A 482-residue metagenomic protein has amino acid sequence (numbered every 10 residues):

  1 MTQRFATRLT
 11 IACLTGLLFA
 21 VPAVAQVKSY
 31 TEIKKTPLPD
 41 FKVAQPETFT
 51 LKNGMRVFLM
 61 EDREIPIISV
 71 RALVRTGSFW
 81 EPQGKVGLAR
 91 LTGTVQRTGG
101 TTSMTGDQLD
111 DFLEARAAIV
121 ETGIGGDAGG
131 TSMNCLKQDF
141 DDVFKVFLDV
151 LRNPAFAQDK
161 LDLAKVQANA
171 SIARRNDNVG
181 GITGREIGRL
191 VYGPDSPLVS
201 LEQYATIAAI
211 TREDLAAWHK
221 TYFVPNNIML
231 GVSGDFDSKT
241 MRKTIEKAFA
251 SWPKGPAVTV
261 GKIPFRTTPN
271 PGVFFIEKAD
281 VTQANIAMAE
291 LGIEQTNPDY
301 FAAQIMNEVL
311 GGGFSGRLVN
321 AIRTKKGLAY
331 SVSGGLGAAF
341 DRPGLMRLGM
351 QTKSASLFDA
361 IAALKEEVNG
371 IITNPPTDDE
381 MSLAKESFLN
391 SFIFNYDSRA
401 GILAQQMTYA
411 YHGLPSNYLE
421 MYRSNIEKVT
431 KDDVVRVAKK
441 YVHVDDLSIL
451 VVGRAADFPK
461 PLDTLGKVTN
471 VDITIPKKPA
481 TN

Functional and structural regions predicted by a protein language model:
T10-P22: Bacterial N-terminal signal peptides
Q26-K34, S200, M229-E294, V451-N482: An aromatic/glycine/proline-enriched structural segment found at the starts of mature extracellular/organellar domains
Q26-P39, M229-G231, Q351, E380-N482: C-terminal regions of mature proteins
V27-K28, I33-K34, M104, L109-W218 (+4 more regions): Acidic/histidine-enriched segments that form metal/cofactor-coordinating and catalytic pocket/exosite environments
S29-F49, R189-I228, P256, V260-F265 (+2 more regions): Histidine-acidic residue clusters that define the catalytic metal-binding segment of zinc metallopeptidase domains
K34-R71: Mature N-terminal segment immediately following signal peptide/propeptide cleavage in secreted/periplasmic
V70-N134, V199-L201, G313-L328, F340: M16/MPP (pitrilysin/insulinase) zinc-metallopeptidase core fold and M16-derived inactive scaffolds
T98-M104, N134-K165, G337-Y396, D463 (+1 more regions): M16/insulysin-pitrilysin zinc metalloprotease superfamily fold
